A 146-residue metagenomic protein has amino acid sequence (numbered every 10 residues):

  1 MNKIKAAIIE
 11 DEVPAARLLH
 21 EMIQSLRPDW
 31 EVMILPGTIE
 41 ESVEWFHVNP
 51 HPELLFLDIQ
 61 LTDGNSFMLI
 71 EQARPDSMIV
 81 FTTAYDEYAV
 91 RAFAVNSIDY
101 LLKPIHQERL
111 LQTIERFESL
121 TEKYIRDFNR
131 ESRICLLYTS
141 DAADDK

Functional and structural regions predicted by a protein language model:
M1-K5: Non-catalytic signal-transmission and effector/linker regions of two-component phosphorelay proteins
E10: Conserved acidic carboxylate
V13-R17: Charged phosphotransfer/docking patches of two-component systems
H20, L35-L54: Acidic, metal-coordinating helix/loop segments flanking the phosphotransfer/catalytic sites of two-component signaling
M22-L26: Alpha-helical interaction/dimerization surfaces of two-component signaling modules
R27-M33, S77: A generic structural motif
E44-W45, P52-E131: CheY-like receiver
Y138-K146: Single conserved hydrophobic/aromatic residue that forms the stacking wall/gate of nucleotide- or nucleobase-binding
